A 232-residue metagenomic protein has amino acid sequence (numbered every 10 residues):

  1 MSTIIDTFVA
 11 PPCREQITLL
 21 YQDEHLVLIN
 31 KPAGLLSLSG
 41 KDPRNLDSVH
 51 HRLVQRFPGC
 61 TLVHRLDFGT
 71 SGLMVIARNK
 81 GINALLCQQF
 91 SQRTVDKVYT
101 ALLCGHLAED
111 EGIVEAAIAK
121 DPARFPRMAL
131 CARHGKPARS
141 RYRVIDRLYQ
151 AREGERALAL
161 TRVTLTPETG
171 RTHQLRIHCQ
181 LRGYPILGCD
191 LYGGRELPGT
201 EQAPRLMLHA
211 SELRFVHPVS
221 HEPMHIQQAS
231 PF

Functional and structural regions predicted by a protein language model:
M1-F232: RNA pseudouridine synthases
